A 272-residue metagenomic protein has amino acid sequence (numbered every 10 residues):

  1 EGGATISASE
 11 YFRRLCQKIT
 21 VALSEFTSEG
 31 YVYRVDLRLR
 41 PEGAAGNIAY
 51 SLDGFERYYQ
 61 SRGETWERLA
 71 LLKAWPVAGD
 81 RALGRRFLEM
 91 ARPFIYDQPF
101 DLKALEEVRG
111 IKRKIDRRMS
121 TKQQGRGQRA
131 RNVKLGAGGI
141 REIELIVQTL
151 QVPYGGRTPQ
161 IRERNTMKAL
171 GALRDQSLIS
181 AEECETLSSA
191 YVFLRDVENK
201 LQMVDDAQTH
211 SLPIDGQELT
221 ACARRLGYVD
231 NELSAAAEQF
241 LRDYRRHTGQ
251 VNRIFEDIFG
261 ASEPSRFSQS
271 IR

Functional and structural regions predicted by a protein language model:
E1-R272: A nucleotide- and high-energy phosphate-metabolite-utilizing enzyme signature
